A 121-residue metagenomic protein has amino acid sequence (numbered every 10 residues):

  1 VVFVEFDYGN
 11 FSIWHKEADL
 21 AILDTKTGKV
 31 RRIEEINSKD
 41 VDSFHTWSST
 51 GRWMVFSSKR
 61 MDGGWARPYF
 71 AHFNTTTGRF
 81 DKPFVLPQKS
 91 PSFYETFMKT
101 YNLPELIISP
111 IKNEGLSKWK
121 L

Functional and structural regions predicted by a protein language model:
V1-L121: Sequence signature of WD/YWTD-type beta-propeller architectures
